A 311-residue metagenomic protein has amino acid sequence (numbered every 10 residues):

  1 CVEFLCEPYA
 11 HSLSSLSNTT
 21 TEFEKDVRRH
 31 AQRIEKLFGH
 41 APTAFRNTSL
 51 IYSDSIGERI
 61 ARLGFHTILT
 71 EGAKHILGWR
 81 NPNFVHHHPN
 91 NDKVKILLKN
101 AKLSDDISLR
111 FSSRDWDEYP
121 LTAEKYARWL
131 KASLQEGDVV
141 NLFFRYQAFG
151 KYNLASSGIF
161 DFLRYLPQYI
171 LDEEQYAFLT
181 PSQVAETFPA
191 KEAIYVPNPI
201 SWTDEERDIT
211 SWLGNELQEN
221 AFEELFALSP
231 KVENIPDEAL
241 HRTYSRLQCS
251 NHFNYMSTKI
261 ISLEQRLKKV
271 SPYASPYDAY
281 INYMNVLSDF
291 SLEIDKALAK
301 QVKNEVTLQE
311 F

Functional and structural regions predicted by a protein language model:
C1-F4, G39-T43, F65, E136-V140 (+1 more regions): Short, well-ordered coil/turn segments that N-cap beta-strands
C1-S49, D92-F111, Y146: Metal-dependent polysaccharide deacetylase catalytic core of the NodB/CE4 family, i.e., the active-site-bearing domain
E7, T70-E71, E264-K269: Generic beta-sheet signal
P8-H11, S49-I51, G64, E71-K74 (+4 more regions): Short, flexible loop/turn elements at secondary-structure junctions
S12-S14, I51-S55, H75-L77, S104-D106 (+4 more regions): Flexible loop/turn segments at secondary-structure boundaries
K25-N83, F149-L163: Catalytic domains of cell-wall/extracellular-matrix polysaccharide-remodeling enzymes, centered on de-N-acetylation
H66-A132: Loop-rich catalytic cores of soluble enzymes, especially ATP-dependent carboxylate-amine ligases and other
F84-V94, S113-W116, R128-F311: Active-site and substrate-binding clefts of carbohydrate-active enzymes
